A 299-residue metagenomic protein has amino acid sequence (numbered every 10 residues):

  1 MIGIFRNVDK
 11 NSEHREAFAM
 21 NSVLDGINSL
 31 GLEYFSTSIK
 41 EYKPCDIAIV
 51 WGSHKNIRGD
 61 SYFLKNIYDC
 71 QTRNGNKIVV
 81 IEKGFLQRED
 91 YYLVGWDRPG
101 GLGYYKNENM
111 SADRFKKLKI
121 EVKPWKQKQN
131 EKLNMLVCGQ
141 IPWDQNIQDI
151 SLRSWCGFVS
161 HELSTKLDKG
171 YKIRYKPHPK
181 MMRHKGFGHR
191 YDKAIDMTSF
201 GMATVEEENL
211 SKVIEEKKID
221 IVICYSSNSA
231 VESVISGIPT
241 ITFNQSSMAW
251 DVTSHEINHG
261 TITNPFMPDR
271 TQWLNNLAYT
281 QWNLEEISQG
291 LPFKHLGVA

Functional and structural regions predicted by a protein language model:
M1-W51, W143-D144, V298-A299: N-terminal pre-catalytic "stem/leader" segment of glycosyltransferase-like enzymes
I4-D9, V50-S53, I81-F85, K132-D144 (+2 more regions): Short loop/turn segments at strand-loop or loop-helix junctions that form parts of catalytic or ligand-binding pockets
E16-L24, D60-N66, S151-K166: Well-ordered, non-membrane alpha-helical segments in soluble/globular domains
S36-Y42, W155, S164, K169-R174 (+1 more regions): Donor nucleotide-activated moiety binding/catalytic core segment of transferases that use nucleotide-activated donors
S38-N66, I223-Y225: Short, well-ordered secondary-structure micro-motifs within conserved domains or adaptor modules
Y91-K132, D251-A299: Leloir-type glycosyltransferase catalytic cores
K126-R183, L274-E285, Q289: Active-site donor-nucleotide binding/catalytic segment of nucleotide-sugar enzymes
S226-A230, T240-V252: Short glycine/proline-centered loop/turn elements that form peptide/ligand docking sites
